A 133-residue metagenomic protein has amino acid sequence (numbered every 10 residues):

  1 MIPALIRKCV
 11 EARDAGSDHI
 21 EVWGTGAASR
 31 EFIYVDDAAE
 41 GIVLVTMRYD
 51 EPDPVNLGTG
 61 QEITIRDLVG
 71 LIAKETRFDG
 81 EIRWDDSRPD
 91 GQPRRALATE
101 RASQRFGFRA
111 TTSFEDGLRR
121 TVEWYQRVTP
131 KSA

Functional and structural regions predicted by a protein language model:
M1: Conserved catalytic loops of nucleotide-sugar-dependent glycosyltransferases that act on lipid-linked
A4-A133: C-terminal substrate-binding subdomain of Rossmann-fold SDR/epimerase-dehydratase oxidoreductases
